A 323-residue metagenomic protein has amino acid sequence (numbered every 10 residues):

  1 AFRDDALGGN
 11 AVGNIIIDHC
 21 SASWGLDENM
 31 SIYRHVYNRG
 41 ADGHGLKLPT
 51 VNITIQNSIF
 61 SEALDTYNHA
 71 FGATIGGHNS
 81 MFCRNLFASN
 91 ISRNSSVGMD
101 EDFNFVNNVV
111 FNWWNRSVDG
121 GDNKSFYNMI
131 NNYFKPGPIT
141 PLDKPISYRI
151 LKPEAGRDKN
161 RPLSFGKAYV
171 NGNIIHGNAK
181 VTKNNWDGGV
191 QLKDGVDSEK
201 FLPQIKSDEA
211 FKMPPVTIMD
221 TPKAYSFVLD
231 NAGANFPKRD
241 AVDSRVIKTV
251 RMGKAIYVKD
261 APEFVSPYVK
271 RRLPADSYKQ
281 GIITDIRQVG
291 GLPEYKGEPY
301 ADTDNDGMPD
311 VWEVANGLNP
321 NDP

Functional and structural regions predicted by a protein language model:
A1, A11-E28, H35-D65, A70-N94 (+3 more regions): Right-handed parallel beta-helix
D5-L7: Aromatic/His-enriched, Gly/Pro-containing loop or helix-boundary segments that lie immediately adjacent to catalytic
I75, D122, E298: Short, charged/polar micro-motifs that form catalytic or ligand-binding hotspots
V97-D285: Extracellular beta-rich repeat passengers
T284-P323: Extracellular calcium-associated, cysteine-rich motifs in secreted modular proteins
